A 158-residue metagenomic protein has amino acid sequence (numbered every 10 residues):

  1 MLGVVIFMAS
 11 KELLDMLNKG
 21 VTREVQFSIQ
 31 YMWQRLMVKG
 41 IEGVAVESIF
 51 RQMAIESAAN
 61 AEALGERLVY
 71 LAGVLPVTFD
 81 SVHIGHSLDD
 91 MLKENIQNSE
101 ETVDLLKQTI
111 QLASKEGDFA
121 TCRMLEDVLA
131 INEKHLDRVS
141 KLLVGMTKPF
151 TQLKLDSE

Functional and structural regions predicted by a protein language model:
M1-E158: Iron-associated oxidoreductase/ferritin-like identity signal
